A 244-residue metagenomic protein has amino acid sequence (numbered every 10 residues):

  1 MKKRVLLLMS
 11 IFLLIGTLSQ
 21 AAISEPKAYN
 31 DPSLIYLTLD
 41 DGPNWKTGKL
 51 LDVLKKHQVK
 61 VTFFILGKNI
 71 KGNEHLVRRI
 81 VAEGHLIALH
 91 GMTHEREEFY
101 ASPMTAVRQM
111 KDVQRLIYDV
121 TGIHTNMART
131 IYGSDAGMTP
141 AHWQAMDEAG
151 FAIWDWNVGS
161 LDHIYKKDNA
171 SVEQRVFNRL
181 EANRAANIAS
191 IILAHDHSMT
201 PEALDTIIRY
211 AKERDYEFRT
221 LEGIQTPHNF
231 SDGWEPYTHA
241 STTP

Functional and structural regions predicted by a protein language model:
M1-T38, G42-H57, G72-R78, A170-N178 (+2 more regions): N-terminal pre-catalytic segment of deacetylase/amide-hydrolase enzymes
I23-H124, Y210: Active-site beta->alpha N-cap acidic-glycine motif
A88, G133-D135, T200-P201, P236-P244: A general structural signal for short secondary-structure boundary/capping elements
H94-T226, D232: Catalytic domains of cell-wall/extracellular-matrix polysaccharide-remodeling enzymes, centered on de-N-acetylation
